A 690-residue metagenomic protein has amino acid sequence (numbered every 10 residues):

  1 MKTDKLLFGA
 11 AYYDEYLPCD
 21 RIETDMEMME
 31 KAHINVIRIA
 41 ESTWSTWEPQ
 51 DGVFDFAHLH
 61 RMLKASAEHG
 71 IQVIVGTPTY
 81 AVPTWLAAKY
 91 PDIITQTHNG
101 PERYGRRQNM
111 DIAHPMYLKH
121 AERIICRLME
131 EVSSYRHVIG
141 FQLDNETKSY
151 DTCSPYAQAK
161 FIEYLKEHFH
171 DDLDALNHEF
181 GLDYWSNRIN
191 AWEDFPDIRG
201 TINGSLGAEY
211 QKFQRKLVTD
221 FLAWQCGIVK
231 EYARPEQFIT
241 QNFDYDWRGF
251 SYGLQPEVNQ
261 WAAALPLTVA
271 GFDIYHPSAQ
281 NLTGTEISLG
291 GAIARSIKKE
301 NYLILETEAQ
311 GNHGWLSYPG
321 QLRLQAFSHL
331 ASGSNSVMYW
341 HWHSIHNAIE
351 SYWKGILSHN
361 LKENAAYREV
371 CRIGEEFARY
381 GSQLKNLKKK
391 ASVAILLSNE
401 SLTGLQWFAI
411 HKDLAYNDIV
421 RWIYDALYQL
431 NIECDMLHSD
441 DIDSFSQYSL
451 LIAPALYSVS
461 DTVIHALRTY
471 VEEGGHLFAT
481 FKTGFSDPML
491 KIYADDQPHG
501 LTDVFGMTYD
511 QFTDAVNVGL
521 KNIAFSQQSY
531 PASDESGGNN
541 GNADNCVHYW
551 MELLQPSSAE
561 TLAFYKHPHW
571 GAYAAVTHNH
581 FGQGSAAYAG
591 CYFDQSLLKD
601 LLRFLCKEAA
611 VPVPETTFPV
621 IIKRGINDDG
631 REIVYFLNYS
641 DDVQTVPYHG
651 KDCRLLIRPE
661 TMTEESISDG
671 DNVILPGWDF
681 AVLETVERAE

Functional and structural regions predicted by a protein language model:
M1-R38, P49, K64, Q383: N-terminal carbohydrate-binding accessory modules
D4-L6, H33-N35, A67-V73, S134-I139 (+6 more regions): Short, well-ordered coil/turn segments that N-cap beta-strands
L7-L17, S42-A57, R103-E122, T147-D151 (+7 more regions): The substrate-binding groove and active-site-proximal loops of carbohydrate-active enzymes, especially glycoside
A10, M29, I37, S66 (+8 more regions): Conserved, mostly hydrophobic/aromatic
Y16-E30, R123, S251-A263, Y318-A326 (+1 more regions): Short, acidic/polar
E23-E30, R38-N99, M129, Q225-A233: Aromatic-lined substrate-binding rim segments of carbohydrate-active enzymes
E102-V269, D273-I287: Polysaccharide-binding and catalytic clefts of secreted carbohydrate-active enzymes
F195, A223, P235, A264-E690: Carbohydrate-binding surfaces of carbohydrate-active enzymes
